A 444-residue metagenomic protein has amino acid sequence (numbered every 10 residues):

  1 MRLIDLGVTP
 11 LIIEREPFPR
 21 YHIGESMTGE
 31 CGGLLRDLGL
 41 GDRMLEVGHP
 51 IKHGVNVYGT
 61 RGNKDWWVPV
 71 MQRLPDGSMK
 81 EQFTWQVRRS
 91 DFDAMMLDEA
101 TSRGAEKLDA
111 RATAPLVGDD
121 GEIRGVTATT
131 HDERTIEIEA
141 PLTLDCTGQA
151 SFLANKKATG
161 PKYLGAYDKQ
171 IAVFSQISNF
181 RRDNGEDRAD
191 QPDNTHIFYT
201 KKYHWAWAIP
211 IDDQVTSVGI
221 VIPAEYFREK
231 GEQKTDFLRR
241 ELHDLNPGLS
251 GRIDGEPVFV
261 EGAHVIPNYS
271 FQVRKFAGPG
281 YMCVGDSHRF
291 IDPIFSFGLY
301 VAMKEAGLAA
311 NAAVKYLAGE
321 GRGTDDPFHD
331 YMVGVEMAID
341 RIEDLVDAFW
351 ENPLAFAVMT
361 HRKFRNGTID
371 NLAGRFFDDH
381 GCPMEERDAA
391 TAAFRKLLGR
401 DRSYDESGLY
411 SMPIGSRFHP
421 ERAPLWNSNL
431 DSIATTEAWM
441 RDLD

Functional and structural regions predicted by a protein language model:
I4-I23: Glycine-rich FAD pyrophosphate-binding loop
R20-K64: N-terminal FAD cofactor-binding segment of flavoenzymes
D65-V87, G125, V221-E225: Helix-loop-beta segment of a Rossmann-like dinucleotide-binding subdomain
W67, Y199-Y203, I209-V273, G278-P279 (+1 more regions): Mobile, glycine/GP-rich and aromatic-enriched active-site lid/loop segments adjacent to catalytic centers
D76-D98, R228-Q233: Short beta-strand to alpha-helix junction loop
E99-L249: Predominantly flavin-linked oxidoreductase catalytic cores and closely associated redox partners
Y226-A312, Y316-A338: FAD/FMN-dependent oxidoreductases across multiple families
V314-D444: C-terminal helical "tail/cap" subdomain of flavin- and related membrane-associated enzymes
